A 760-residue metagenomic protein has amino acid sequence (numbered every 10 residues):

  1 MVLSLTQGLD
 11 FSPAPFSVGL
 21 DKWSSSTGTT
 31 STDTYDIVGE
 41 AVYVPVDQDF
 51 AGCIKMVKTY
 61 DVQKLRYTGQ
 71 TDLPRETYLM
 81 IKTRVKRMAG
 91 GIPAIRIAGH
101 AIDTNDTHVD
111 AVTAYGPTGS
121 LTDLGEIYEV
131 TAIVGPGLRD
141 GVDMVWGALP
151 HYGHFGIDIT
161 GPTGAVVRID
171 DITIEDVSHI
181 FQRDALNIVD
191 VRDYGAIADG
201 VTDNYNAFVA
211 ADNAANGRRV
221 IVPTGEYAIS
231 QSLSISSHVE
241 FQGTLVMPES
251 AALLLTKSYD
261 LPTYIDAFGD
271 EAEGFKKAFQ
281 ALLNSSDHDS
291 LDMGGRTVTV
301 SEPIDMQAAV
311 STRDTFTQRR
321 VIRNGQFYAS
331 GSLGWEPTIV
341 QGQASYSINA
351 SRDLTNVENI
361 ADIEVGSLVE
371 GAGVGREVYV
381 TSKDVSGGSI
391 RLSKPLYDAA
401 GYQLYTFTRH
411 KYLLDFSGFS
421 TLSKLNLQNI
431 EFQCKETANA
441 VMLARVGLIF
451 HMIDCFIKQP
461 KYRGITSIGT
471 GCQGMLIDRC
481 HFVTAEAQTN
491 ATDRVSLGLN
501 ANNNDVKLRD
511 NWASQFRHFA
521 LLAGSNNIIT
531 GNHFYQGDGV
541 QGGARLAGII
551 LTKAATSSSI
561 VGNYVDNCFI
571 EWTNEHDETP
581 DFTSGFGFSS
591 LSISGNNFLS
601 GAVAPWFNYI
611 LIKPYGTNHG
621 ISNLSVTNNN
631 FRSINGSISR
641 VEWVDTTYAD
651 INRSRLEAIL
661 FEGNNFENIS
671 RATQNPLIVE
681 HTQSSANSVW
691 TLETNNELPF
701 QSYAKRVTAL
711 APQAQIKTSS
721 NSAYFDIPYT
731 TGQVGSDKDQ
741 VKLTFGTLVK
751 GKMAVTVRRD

Functional and structural regions predicted by a protein language model:
T34-K64: Short carbohydrate-recognition loop motifs
Y60-I97, V130-A132, I172, T694: Extra-cytoplasmic beta-strand recognition segments
V130-V167, I172: Extracellular beta-strand ligand-recognition surfaces/modules
D170, G243, S290-G295, Q318-A329 (+10 more regions): Right-handed parallel beta-helix
E175-N206, L245-V246: Right-handed parallel beta-helix/beta-solenoid
M247-N284, V298-F316, N324-A400: Autoprocessing Asn-cyclization modules and mimics
L254-A281, P303-S311, W335-T338, N349-D353 (+9 more regions): Extracellular beta-strand/beta-solenoid scaffold signature
T673-D760: Extracellular attachment/recognition segments
